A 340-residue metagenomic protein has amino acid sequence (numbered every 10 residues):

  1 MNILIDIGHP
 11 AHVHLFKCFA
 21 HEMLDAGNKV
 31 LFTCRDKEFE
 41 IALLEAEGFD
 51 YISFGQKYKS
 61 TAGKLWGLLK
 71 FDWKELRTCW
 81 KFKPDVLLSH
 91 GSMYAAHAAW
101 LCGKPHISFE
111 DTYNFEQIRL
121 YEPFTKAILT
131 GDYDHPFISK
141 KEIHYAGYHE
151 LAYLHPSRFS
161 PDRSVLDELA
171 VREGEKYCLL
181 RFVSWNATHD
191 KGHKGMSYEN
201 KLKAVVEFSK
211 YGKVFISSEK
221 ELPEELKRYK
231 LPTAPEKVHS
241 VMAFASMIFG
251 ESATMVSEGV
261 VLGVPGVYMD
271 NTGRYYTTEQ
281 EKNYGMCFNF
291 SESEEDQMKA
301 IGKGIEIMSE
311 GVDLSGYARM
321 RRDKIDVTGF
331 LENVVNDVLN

Functional and structural regions predicted by a protein language model:
I7, L24-G67: Conserved nucleotide-sugar phosphate-binding/catalytic loop shared by glycosyltransferases and other
K37, E47-Y58, L180, L202-A234: Catalytic donor nucleotide-activated moiety binding site of glycosyltransferases and closely related
F71-E75, K220-M255: Donor nucleotide-activated moiety binding/catalytic core segment of transferases that use nucleotide-activated donors
L87-A98, S108, V238-E279: A donor-sugar binding/catalytic signature common to diverse glycosyltransferases and related nucleotide-sugar
H106-S108, I118-T130, M242: A conserved, positively charged/aromatic
I128-G195: A nucleotide-sugar donor-handling region in carbohydrate enzymes
V261-E306: Catalytic binding pocket for nucleotide-activated donors in carbohydrate/polymer assembly enzymes
M308-N340: C-terminal amphipathic helix plus adjacent low-complexity, charged tail appended to glycosyltransferase catalytic
